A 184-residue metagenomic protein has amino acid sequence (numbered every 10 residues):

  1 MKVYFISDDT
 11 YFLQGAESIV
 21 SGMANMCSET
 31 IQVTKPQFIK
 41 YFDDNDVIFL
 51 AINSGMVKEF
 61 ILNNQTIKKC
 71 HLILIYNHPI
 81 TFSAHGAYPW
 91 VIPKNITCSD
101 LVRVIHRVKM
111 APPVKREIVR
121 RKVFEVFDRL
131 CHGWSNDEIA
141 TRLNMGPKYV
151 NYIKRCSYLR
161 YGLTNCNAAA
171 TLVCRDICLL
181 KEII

Functional and structural regions predicted by a protein language model:
M1-K109: N-terminal regulatory/sensing modules of transcriptional regulators
V104, I153-C156: Residues within the DNA-recognition helix of helix-turn-helix
P112, C156-L159: Short, highly charge-biased, low-complexity peptide segments
P112-Y152: Helix-turn-helix DNA-binding segment
L159-I184: Basic, Lys/Arg-enriched C-terminal extension of HTH/homeodomain DNA-binding domains
